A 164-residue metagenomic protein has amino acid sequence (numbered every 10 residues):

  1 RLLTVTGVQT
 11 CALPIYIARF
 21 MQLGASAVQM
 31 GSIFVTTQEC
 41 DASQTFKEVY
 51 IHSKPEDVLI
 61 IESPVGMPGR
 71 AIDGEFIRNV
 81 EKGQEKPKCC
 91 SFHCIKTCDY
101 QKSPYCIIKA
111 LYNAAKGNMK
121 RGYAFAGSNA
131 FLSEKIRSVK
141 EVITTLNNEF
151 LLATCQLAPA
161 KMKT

Functional and structural regions predicted by a protein language model:
R1-C11: Single conserved hydrophobic/aromatic residue that forms the stacking wall/gate of nucleotide- or nucleobase-binding
I15-T164: Conserved active-site-proximal phosphate/metal-binding subdomains
